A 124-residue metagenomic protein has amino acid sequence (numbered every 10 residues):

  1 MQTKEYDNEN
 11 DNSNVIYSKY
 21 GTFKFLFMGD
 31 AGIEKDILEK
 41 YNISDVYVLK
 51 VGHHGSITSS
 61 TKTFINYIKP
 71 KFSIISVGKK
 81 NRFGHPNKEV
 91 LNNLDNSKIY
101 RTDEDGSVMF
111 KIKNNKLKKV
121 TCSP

Functional and structural regions predicted by a protein language model:
M1-V48, S59, E104-P124: Core dinuclear metal-dependent hydrolase active-site scaffold
I37-S107: Cap/insert and terminal regions of metallo-dependent hydrolase folds
